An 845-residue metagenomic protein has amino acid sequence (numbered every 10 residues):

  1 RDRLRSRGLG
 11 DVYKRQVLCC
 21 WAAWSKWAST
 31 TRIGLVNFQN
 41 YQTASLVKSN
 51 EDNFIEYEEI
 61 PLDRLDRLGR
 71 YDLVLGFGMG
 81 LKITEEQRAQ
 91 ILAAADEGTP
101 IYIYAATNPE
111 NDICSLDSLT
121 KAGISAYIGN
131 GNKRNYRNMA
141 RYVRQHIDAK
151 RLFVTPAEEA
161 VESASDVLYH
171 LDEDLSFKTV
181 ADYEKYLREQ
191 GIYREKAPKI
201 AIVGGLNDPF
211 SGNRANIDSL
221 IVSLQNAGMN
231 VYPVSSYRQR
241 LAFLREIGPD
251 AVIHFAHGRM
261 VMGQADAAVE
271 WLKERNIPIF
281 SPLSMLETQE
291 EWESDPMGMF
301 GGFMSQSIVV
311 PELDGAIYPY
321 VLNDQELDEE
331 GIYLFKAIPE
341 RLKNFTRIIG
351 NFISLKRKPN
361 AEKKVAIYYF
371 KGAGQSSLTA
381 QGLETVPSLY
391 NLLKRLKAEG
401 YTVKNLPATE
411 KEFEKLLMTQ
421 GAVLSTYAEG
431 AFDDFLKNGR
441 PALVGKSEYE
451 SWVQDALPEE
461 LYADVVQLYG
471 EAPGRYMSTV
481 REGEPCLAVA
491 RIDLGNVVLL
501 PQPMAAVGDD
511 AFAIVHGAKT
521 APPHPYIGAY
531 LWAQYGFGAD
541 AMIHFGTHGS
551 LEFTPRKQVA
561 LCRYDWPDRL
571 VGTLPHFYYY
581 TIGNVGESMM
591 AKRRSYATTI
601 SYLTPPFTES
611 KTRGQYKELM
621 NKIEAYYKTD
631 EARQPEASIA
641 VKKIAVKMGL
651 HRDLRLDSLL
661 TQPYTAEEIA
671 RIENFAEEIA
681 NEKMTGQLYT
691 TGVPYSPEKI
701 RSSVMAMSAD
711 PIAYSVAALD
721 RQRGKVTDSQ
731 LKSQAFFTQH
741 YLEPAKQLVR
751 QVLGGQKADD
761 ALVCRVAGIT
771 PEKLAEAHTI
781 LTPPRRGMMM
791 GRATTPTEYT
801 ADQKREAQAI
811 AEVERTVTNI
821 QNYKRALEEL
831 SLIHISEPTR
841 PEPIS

Functional and structural regions predicted by a protein language model:
D2-R3, G538: Alpha-helical hydrophobic/aromatic positions enriched in membrane-embedded helices and signal peptides
R3-G10: Extracellular interaction modules
D11-L832, S836, R840, S845: Ligand/cofactor-recognition surfaces for anionic moieties
